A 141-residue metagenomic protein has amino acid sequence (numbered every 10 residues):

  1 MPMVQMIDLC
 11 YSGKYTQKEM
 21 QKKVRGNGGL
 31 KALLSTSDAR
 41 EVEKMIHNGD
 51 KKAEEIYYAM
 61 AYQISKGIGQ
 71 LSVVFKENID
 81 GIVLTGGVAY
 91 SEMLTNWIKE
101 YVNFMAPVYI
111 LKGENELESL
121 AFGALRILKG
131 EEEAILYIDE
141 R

Functional and structural regions predicted by a protein language model:
M1-S12: Glycine-rich phosphate-binding loop of actin/hexokinase-like ATP-binding domains
Q5, A106-I110: Short beta-alpha connecting loops at secondary-structure transitions that line or flank enzyme active sites
K22-E77: Adenine-nucleotide phosphate-binding core of ATP-dependent small-molecule kinases
I46, V83-G86, K112: Active-site proximal loops enriched in glycine and acidic residues that flank catalytic Cys/His/Asp and coordinate
F75-I82, F104-M105: Short, surface-exposed connector motifs at secondary-structure boundaries
I79-I98: Glycine-rich phosphate-binding loops at beta-strand->alpha-helix junctions
A89-Y90, Y109-R141: Glycine-rich phosphate-binding/hydrolytic loop that grips phosphoryl groups
W97-A106, G130-A134: A glycine- and small-aliphatic-rich helix-loop capping segment at beta-alpha/alpha-beta transitions that lines
